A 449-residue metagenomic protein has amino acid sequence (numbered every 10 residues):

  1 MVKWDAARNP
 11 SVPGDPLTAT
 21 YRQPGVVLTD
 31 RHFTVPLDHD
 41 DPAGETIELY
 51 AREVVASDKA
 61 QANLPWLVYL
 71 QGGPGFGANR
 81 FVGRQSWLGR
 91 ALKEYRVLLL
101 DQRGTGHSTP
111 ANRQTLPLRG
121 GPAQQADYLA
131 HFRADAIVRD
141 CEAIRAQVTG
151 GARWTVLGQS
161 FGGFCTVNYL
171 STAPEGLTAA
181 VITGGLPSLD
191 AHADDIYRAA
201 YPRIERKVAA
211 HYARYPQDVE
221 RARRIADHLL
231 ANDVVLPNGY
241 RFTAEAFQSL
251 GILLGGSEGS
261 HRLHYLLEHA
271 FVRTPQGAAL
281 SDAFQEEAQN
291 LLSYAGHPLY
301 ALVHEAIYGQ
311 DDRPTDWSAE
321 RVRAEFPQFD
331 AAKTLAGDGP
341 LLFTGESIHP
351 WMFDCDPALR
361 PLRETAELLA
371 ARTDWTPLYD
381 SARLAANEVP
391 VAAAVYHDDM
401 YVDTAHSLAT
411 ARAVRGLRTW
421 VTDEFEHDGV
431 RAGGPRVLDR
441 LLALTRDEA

Functional and structural regions predicted by a protein language model:
V2-I47, R52-N238, W351, P357-L369 (+5 more regions): Gly/Pro-rich cap/lid or specificity-loop segments adjacent to the active site
A56, R412-R415: Charged, amphipathic alpha-helical interaction segments
L177, V414-L417: Core-facing hydrophobic residues within beta-strands of well-ordered domains
D233-R372: Alpha/beta-hydrolase fold active-site neighborhood
L266-E268, D403-R412: Short alpha-helix in the alpha/beta-hydrolase fold that links the catalytic acid
